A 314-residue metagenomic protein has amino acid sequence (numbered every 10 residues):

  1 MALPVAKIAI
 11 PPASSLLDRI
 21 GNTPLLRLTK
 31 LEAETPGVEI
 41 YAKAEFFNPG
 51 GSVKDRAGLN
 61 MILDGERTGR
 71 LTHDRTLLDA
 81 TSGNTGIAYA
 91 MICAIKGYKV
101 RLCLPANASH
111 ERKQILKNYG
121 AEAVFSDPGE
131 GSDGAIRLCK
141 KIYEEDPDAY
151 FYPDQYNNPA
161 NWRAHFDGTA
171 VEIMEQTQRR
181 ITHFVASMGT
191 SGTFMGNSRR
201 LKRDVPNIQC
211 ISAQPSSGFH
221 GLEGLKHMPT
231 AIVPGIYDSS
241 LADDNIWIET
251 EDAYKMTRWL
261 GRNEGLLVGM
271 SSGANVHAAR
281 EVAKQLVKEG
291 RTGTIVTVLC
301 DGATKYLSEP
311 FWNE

Functional and structural regions predicted by a protein language model:
M1-E314: PLP-dependent amino-acid enzyme catalytic core
